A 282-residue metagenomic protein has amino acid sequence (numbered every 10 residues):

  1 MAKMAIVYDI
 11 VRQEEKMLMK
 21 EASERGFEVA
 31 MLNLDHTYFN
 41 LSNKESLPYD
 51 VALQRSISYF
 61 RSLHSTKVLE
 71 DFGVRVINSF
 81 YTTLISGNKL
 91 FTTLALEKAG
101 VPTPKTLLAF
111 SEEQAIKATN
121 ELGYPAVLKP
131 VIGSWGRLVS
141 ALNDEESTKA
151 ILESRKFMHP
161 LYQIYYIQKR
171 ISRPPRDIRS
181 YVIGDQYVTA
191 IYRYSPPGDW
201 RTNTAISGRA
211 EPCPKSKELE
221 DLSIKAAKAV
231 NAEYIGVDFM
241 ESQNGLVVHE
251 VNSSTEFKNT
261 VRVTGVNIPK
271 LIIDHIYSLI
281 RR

Functional and structural regions predicted by a protein language model:
M1-T82, F91, Y277, R281: ATP-binding N-terminal substructure of ATP-dependent carboxylate-amine bond-forming enzymes
A2-M4, Y8, K44, E70-G73 (+3 more regions): Active-site nucleotide/adenylate-binding loops and adjacent lid/helix of ATP-dependent enzymes
I57-Y59, I132-G133, S254: Short glycine-rich anion-binding loops that position phosphate/pyrophosphate groups of nucleotides and phosphorylated
P104, R137, R176-I178, D185 (+1 more regions): Change "...and in nucleic-acid phosphodiester-cleaving endonucleases..." to "...and in nucleic-acid processing enzymes
A126, Y166, T189, I235 (+1 more regions): Protein kinase-like catalytic core scaffold
S140-V230: Phosphate-binding site of ATP-dependent enzymes
K169, A232-Q243: A short glycine-rich, hydrophobically flanked beta-strand micro-motif that places a catalytic Asp/Glu for divalent metal
K228, E241-R282: C-terminal active-site "lid" helix and adjoining low-complexity regulatory extension at the edge of ATP-using catalytic
